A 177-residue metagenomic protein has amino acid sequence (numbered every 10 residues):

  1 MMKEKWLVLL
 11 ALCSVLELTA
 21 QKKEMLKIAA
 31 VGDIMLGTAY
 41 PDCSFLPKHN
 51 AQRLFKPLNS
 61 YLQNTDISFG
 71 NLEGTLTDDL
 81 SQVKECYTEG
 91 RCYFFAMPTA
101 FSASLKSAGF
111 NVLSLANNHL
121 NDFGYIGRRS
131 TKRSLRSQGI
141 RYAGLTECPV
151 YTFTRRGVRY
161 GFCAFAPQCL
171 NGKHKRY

Functional and structural regions predicted by a protein language model:
M1-K3, C86: Intrinsic low-complexity, intrinsically disordered segments enriched in polar/basic residues
M2, T19-A20: Short, low-complexity interaction segments enriched in Ser/Thr/Pro/Gly
K3-L9: Sec-dependent signal peptide recognition, specifically the positively charged N-region followed immediately by
L10-T19: Hydrophobic h-region of N-terminal signal peptides that target proteins for export in Gram-negative bacteria
A20-Y177: Acidic, metal/ion-coordinating pockets
